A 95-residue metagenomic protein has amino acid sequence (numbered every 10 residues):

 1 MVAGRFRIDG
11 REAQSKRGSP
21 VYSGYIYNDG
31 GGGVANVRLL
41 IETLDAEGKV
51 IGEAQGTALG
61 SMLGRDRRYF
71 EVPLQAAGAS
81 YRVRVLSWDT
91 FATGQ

Functional and structural regions predicted by a protein language model:
M1-S19: Transition segment at domain starts
I26-G31: Asparagine-centered strand-capping/turn motif at beta-strand->loop junctions
G33-N36, I51: Short acidic/proline- and small/hydrophobic-mixed sequence motifs that coincide with surface turns and coil-to-beta
R38-E42: Beta-strand signatures of extracellular beta-sandwich domains
G48-Q55: Surface-exposed loop/edge segments in extracytoplasmic proteins
Q55, E71-Q95: Terminal connector regions
L59-D66: Short proline/glycine- and polar residue-rich coil/turn motifs
